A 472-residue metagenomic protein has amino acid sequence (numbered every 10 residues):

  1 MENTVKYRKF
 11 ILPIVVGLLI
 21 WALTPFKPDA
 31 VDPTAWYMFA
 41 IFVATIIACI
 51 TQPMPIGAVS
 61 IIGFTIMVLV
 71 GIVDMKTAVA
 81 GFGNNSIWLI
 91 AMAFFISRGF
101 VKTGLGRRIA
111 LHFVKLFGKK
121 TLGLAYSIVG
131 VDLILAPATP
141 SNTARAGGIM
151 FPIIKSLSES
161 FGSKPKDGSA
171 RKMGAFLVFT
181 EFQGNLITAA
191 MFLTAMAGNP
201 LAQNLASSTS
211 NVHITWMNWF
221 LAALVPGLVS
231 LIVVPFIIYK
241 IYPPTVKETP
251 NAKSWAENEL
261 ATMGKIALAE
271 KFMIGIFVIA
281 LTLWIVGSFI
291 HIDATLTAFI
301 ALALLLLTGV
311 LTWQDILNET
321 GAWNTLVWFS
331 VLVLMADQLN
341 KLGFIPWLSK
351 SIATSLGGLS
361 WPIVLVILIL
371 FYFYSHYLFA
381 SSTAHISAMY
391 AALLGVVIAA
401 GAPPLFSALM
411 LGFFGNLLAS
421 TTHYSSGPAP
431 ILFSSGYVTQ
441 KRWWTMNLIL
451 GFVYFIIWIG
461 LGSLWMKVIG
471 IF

Functional and structural regions predicted by a protein language model:
E2-K6, P25-T34, M54-A58, F113-T121 (+4 more regions): Short, amphipathic, aromatic/basic-enriched membrane-interface segments that mark the entry/exit of transmembrane
E2-K6, P28-Y37, K76-N85, V212-V225 (+5 more regions): Interfacial loop-to-helix junctions that mark the boundaries of transmembrane helices in multi-pass membrane
E2-T24, N142-A146, F161-G264, I290 (+1 more regions): Juxtamembrane and boundary regions of transmembrane helices in multi-pass small-molecule transporters and channels
L12-L19, A40-I47, I62, I66 (+14 more regions): Lipid-exposed faces of alpha-helical membrane segments in multi-pass integral membrane proteins
K27-A40, G83-F95, I292-L302, S351-V364 (+1 more regions): Structural signature of hydrophobic alpha-helical transmembrane segments
P28-D32, V43-I61, L231, F236-P243 (+2 more regions): Flexible hinge motifs at transmembrane-helix junctions and intramembrane kinks/re-entrant loops in multi-pass membrane
I46-P55, D132-S141, F182-L193, L283-F289 (+2 more regions): Transmembrane alpha-helix interface/packing and boundary motifs in multi-pass membrane proteins, characterized by
G57-P165, E319, W323-T325, F329-A400: Membrane-embedded alpha-helical segments and adjacent helix-loop junctions characteristic of multi-pass solute
